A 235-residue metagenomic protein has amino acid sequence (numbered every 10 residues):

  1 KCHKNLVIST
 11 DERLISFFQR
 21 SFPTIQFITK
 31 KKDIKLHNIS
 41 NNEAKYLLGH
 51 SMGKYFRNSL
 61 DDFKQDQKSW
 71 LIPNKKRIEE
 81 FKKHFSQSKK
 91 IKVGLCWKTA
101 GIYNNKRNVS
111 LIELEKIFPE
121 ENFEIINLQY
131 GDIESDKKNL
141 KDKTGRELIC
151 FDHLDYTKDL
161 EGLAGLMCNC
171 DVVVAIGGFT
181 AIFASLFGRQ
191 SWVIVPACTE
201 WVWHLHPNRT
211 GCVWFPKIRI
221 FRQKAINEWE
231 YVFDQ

Functional and structural regions predicted by a protein language model:
K1-Q235: Catalytic machinery of carbohydrate-active enzymes, primarily nucleotide-sugar-dependent glycosyltransferases
